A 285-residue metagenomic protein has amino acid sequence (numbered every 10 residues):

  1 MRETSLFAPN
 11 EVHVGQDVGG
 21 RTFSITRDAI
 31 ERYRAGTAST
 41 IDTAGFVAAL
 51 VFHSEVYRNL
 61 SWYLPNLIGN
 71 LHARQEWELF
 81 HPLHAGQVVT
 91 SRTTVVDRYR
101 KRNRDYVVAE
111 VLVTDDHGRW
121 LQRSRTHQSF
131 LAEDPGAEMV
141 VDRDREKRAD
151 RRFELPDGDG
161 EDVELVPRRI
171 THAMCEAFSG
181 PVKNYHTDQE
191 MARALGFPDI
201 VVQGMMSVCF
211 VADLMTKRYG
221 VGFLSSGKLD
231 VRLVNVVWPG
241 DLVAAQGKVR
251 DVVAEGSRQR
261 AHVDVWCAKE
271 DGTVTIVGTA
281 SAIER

Functional and structural regions predicted by a protein language model:
M1-Q16, L79-E164, L233, V237-R285: HotDog/MaoC-like acyl-thioester-processing domains
M1-R74, P135-S225: Hot-dog-fold acyl-thioester-processing enzymes
R74-E78, K228-R232: Short alpha-helix capping/helix-loop boundary micro-motifs
